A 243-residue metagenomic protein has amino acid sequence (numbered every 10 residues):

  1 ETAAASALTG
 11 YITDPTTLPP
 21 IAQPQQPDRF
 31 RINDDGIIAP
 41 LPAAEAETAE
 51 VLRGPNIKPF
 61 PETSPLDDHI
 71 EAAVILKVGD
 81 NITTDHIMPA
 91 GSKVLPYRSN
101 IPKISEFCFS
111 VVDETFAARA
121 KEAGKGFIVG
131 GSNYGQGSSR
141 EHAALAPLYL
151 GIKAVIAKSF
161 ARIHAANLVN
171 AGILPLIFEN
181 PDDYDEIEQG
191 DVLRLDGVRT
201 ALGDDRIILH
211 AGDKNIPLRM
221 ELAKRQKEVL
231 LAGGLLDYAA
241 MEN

Functional and structural regions predicted by a protein language model:
E1-N243: Fe-S-dependent hydro-lyases/dehydratases of central metabolism
